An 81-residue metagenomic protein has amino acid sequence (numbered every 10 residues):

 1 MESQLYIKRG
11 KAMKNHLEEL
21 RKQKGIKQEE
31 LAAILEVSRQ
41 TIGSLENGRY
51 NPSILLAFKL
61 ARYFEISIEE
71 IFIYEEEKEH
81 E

Functional and structural regions predicted by a protein language model:
M1-K11, F72-E81: Short, charged recognition helix plus adjacent turn of helix-turn-helix-like nucleic-acid-binding domains
K11, K22, Y50-N51: Short amphipathic helical patch at the helix-1/turn junction of helix-turn-helix
N15-I34: Short basic helix-loop element that most often maps to the first helix and adjoining turn of HTH DNA-binding modules
E30, T41, E70: Residues in the helix-turn-helix
V37-Y50: Recognition helix of helix-turn-helix/homeodomain-like DNA-binding domains that insert into the DNA major groove
R49-K59, E77-K78: Short, basic-rich loop-to-helix N-cap that marks the start of a DNA-contacting helix
L55-E70: DNA major-groove recognition helix of helix-turn-helix/homeodomain DNA-binding modules
